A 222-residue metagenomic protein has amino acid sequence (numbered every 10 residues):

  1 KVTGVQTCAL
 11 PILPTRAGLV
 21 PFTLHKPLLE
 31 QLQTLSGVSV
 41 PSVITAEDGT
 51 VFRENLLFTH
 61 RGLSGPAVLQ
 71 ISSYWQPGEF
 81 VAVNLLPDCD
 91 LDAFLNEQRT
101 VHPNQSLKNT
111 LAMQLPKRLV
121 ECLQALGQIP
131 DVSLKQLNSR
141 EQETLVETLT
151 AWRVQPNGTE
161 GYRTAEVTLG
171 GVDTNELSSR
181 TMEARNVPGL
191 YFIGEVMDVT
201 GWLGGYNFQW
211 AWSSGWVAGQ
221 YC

Functional and structural regions predicted by a protein language model:
K1-A9: Single conserved hydrophobic/aromatic residue that forms the stacking wall/gate of nucleotide- or nucleobase-binding
V5, L56-R61, L190-F192, G215: Short hydrophobic core segments
P11-R16, V20-R140: An anion/pyrophosphate-binding glycine-rich loop and adjacent beta-alpha core in soluble alpha-beta enzymes
R16, V199-C222: A conserved FAD-binding loop/helix module that cradles the flavin
T23-H25, T168, Q220: Short Asp/Glu-rich motifs
T59, L63-P66, V167, M197-Q209: Glycine-rich phosphate/pyrophosphate-binding beta-alpha loops
V68, E143-V146, T150, W212-Q220: Predominant activation on well-ordered alpha-helical scaffold segments within soluble catalytic domains
E121-T200: A glycine-rich dinucleotide-binding beta-alpha-beta segment and adjacent secondary-structure elements that constitute
